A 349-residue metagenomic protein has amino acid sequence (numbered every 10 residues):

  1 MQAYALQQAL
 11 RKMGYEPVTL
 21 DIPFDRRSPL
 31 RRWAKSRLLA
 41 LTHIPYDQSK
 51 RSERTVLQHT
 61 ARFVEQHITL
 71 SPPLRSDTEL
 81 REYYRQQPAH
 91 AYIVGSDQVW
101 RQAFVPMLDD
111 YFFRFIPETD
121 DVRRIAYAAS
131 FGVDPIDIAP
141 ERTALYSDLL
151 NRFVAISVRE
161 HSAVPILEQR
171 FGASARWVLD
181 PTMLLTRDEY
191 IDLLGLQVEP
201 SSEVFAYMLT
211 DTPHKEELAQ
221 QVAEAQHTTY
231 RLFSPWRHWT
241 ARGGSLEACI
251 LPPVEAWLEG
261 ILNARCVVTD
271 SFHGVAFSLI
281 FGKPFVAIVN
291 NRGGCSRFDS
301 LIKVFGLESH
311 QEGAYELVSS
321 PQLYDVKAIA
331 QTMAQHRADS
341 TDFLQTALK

Functional and structural regions predicted by a protein language model:
M1-D148, G195: Aromatic- and Gly/Pro-rich donor/ligand-binding loops that form nucleotide- or phosphate-bearing donor binding pockets
A126-V133, V164-L167, M208, K215-P253 (+2 more regions): Catalytic donor nucleotide-activated moiety binding site of glycosyltransferases and closely related
S147-N151, I261: A conserved, positively charged/aromatic
F153-E160, V268: A short beta-strand/loop micro-motif in the catalytic core of glycosyltransferases that engages the nucleotide-sugar
A175-M183, R187, P235-H238, R242-V268: Donor nucleotide-activated moiety binding/catalytic core segment of transferases that use nucleotide-activated donors
Q197-T210: Conserved donor-binding/catalytic core segment of Leloir-type glycosyltransferases
G244, A248, K303-K349: Leloir-type glycosyltransferase catalytic cores
G260-S300: A donor-sugar binding/catalytic signature common to diverse glycosyltransferases and related nucleotide-sugar
